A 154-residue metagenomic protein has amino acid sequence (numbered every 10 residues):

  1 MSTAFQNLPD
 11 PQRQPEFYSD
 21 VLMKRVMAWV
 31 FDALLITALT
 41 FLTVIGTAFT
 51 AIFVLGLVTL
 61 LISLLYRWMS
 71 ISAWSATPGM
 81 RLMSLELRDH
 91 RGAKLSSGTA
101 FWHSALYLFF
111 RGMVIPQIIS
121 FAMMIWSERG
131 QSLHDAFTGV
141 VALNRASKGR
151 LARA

Functional and structural regions predicted by a protein language model:
M1-A154: Membrane-interfacial and juxtamembrane segments of integral membrane proteins
